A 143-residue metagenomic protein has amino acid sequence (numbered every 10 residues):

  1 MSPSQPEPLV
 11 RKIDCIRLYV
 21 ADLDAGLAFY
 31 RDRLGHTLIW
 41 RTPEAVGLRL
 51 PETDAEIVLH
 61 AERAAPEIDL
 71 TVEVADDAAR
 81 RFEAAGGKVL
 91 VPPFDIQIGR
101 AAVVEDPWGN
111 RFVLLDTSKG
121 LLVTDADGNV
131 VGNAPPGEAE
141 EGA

Functional and structural regions predicted by a protein language model:
M1-D24, D54, P66-L70, S118-A143: N-terminal beta-strand motif that seeds the catalytic metal site of vicinal oxygen chelate
K12-A21, R49, A61-A85, R100-N110: Vicinal oxygen chelate
D22-T37: Amphipathic alpha-helical segments
G35-R41, K88-P93: Short secondary-structure junctions
H36-E67, V72, R111-T117: Conserved short beta-strand elements that form part of the metal-binding/catalytic scaffold of enzyme active sites
